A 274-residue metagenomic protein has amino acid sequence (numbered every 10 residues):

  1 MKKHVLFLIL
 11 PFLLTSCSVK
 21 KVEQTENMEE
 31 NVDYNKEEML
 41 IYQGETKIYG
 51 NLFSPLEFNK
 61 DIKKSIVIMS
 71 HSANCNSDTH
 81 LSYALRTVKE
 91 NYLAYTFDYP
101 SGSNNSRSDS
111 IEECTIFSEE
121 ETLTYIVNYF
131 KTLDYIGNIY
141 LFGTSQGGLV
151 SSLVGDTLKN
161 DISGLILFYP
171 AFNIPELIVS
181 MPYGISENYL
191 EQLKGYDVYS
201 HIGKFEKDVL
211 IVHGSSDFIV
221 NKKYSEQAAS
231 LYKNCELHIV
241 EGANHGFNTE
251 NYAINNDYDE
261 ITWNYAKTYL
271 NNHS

Functional and structural regions predicted by a protein language model:
V22-N59: N-terminal cap/lid segment of alpha/beta-hydrolase-fold proteins
K64, S70-C75: Active-site glycine-rich loops that stabilize anionic/oxyanionic intermediates across multiple enzyme folds
A73-L85, K223: The serine-hydrolase catalytic nucleophile loop
V88-S106: Conserved alpha/beta-hydrolase
E112-T132: Alpha/beta-hydrolase active-site loop
F205, I211-H213, D217: Short beta-strand/loop motif that positions the catalytic acidic residue of the alpha/beta-hydrolase fold
K207, N221-S230: Short alpha-helix in the alpha/beta-hydrolase fold that links the catalytic acid
A243-D257: Catalytic histidine-centered segment of alpha/beta-hydrolase-like enzymes
